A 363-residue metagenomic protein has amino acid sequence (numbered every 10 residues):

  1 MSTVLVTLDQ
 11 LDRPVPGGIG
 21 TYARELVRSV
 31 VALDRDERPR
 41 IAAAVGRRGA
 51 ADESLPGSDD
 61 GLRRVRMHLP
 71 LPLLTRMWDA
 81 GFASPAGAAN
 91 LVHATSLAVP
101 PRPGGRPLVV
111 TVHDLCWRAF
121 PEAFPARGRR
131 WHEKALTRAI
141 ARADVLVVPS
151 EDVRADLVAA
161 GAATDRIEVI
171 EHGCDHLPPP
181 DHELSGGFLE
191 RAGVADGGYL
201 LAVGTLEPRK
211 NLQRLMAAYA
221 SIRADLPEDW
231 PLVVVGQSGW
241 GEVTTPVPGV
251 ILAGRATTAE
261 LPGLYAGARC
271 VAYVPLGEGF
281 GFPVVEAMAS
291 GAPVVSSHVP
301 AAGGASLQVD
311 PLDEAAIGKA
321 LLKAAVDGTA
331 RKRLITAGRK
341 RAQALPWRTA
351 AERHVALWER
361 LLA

Functional and structural regions predicted by a protein language model:
M1-A363: Carbohydrate transferase catalytic cores enriched for Leloir-type hexosyltransferases
